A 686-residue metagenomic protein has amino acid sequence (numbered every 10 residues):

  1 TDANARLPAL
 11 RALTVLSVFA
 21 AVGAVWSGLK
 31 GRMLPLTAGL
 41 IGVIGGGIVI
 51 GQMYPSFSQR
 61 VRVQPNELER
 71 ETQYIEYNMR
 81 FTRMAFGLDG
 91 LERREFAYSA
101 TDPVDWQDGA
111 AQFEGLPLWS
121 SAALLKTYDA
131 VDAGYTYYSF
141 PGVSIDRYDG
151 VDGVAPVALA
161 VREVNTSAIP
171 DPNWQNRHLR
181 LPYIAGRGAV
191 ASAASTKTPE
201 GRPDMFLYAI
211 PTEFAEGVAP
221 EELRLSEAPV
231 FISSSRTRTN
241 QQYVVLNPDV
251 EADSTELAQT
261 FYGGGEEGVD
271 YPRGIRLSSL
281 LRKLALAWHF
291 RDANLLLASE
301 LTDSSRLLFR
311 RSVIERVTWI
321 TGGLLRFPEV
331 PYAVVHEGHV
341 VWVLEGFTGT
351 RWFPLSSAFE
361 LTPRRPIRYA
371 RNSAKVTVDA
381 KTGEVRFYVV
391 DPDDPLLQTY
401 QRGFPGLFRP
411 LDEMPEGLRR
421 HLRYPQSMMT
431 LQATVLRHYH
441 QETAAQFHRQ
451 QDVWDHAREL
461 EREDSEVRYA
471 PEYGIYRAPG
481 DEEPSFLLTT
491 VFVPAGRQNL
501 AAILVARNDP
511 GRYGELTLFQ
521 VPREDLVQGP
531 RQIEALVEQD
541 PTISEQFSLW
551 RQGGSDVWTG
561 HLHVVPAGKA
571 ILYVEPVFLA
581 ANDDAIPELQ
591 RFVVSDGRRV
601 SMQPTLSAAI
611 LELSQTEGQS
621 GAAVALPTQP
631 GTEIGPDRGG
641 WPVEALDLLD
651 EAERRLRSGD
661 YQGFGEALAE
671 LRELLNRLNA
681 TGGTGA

Functional and structural regions predicted by a protein language model:
T1-S658, Q662-A686: Soluble extracytoplasmic regions of secretory-pathway and membrane proteins
